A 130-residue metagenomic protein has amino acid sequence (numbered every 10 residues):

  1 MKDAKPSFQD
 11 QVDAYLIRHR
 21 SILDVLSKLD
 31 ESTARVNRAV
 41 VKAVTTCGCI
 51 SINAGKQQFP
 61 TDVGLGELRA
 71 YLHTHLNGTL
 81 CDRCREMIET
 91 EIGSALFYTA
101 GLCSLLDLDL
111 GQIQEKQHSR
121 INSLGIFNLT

Functional and structural regions predicted by a protein language model:
M1-I92, L96-T130: Flexible "arm" and connector segments at domain edges
